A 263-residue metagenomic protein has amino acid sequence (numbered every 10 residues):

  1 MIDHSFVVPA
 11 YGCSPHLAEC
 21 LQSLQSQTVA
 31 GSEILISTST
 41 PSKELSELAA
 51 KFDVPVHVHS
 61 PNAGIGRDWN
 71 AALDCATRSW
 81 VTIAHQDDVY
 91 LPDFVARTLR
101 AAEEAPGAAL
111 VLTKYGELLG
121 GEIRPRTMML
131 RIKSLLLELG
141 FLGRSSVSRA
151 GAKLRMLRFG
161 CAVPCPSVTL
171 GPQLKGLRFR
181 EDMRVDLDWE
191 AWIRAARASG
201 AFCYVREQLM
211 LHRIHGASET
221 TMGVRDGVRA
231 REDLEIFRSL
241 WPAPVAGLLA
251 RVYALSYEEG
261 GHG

Functional and structural regions predicted by a protein language model:
I2-V8, L21-L24, S32-S37, A195: Hydrophobic targeting segments
C13-S26: Short, well-formed alpha-helical segments that are part of the catalytic scaffolds of diverse glycosyltransferases
I36-S46: A conserved acidic beta->alpha catalytic loop
S60-A76: Glycine-rich, basic loop-to-helix element that forms the pyrophosphate-binding segment of sugar-nucleotide handling
W69, Y90-R97, G107, G121-E122 (+2 more regions): Acidic donor-diphosphate engagement hotspot in glycosyltransferases and nucleotidyltransferases that stabilizes
V81: Short aromatic/hydrophobic "clamp" motif used to bind/position activated sugar donors
V95-L135: Conserved donor NDP-sugar-binding/catalytic core segment of glycosyltransferases
L137-R229: Conserved nucleotide-sugar donor-binding catalytic segment
